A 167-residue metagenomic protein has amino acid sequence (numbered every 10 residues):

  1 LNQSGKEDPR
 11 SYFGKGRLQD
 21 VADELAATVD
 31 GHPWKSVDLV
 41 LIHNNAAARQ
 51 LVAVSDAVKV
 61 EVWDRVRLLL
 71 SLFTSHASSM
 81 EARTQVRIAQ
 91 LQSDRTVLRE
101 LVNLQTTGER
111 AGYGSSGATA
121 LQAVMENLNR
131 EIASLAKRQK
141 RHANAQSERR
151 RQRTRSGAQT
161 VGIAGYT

Functional and structural regions predicted by a protein language model:
L1-Q159: Conserved P-loop NTPase architecture
T160-T167: Glycine-rich phosphate-binding P-loop
